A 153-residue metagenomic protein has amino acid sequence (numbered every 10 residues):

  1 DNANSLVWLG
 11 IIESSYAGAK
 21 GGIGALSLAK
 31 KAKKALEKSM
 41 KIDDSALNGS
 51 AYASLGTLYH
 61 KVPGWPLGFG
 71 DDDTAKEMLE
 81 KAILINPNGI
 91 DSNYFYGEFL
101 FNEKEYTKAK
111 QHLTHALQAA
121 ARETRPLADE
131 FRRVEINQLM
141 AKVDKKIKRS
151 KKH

Functional and structural regions predicted by a protein language model:
D1, D44-A46, P87: Short coil turns that delineate tetratricopeptide repeat
S5, N48-A51, S92, P126: TPR alpha-solenoid repeat register
H112, Q118-H153: Terminal, low-structured helical/coil segments at or just beyond the last alpha-helical repeat
